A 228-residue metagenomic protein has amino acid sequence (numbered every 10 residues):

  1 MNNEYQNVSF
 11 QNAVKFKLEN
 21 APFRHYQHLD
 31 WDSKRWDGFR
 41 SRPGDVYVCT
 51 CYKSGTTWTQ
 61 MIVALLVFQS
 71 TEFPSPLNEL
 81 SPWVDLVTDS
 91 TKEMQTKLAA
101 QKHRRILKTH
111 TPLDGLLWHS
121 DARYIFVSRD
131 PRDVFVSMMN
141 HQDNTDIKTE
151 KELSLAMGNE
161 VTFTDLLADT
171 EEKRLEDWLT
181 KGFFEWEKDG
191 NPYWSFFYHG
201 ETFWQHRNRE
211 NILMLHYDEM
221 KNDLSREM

Functional and structural regions predicted by a protein language model:
M1-L215: PAPS-dependent sulfotransferase catalytic domain
M139, E227-M228: Composition- and surface-driven signal marking solvent-exposed, interaction-prone regions in large proteins
H216-M220, L224-E227: C-terminal, well-structured subdomains that either form a transmembrane helix-short loop-helix hairpin in multi-pass
